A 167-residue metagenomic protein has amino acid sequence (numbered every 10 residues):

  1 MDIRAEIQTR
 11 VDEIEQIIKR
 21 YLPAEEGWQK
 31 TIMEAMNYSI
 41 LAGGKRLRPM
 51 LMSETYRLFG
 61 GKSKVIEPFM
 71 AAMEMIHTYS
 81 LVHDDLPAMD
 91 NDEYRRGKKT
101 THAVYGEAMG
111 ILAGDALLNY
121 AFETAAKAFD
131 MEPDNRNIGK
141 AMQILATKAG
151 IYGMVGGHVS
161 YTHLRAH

Functional and structural regions predicted by a protein language model:
M1-I76, V82, M89-D90, R95-A103: Conserved N-terminal diphosphate/IPP-binding helix and adjacent helical/loop segment of trans-prenyltransferase domains
R10, I14, N137-I144: Extended, well-ordered alpha-helical scaffold segments
L51, A121, G157: Residue-level signal for inorganic ion chemistry
A103-F122: Multi-pass membrane catalytic core of lipid/isoprenoid biosynthesis enzymes
T124-A141: Inter-helical turn/loop segments and adjacent helix faces that build the functional surface of alpha-helical bundle
K140-H158: Conserved ATP-utilizing enzyme core subdomain
T162-H167: Conserved small/polar residues in nucleotide/adenosyl-binding loops
